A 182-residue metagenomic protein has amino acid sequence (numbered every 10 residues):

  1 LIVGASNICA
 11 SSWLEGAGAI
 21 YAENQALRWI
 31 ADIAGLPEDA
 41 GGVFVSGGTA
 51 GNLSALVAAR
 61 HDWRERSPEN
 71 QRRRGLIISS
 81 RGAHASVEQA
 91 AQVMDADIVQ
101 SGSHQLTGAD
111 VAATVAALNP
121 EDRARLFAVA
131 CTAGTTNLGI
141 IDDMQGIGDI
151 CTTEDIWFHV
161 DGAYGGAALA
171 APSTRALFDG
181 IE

Functional and structural regions predicted by a protein language model:
L1-D39: N-terminal entrance/gating region of PLP-dependent enzymes' catalytic architecture
D39-A40, R74: Short acidic capping loops at alpha-helix termini that bridge into adjacent secondary structure
V43-F44: Interfacial segments of alpha-helical transmembrane regions
G47, G51-E182: Conserved PLP-enzyme active-site core in the AAT-like
